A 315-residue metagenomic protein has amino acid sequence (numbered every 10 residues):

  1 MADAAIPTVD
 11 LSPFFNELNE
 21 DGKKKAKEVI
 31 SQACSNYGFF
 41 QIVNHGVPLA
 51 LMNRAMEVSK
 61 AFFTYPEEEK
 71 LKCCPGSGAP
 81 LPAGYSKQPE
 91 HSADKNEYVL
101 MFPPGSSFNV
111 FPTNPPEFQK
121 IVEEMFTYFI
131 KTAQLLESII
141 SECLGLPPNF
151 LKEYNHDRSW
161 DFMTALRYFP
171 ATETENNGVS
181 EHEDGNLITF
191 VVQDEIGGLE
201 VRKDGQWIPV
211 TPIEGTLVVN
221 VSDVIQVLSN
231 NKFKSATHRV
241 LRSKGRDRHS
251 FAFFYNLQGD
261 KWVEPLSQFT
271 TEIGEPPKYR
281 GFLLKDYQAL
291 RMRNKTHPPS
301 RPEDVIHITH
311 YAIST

Functional and structural regions predicted by a protein language model:
M1-T315: Peripheral, non-catalytic segments flanking oxidoreductase cores
